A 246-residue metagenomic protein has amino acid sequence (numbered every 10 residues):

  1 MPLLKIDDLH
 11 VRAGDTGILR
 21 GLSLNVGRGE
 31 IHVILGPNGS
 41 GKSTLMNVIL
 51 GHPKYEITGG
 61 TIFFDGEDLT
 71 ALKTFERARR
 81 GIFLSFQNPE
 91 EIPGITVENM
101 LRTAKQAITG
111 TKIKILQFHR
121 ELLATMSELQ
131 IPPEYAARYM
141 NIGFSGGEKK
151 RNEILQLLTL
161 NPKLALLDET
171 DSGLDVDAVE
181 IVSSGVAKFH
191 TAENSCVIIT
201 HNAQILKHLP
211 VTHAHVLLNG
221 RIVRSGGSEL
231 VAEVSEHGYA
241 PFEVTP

Functional and structural regions predicted by a protein language model:
L4-I6, L19: Conserved structural motif at the start of ABC-family nucleotide-binding domains
L35-P37: The feature captures the beta-strand-to-loop junction immediately N-terminal to the Walker
E56, D68-F83, F189, V234-S235: ABC ATPase NBD coupling module
N88, G94-I108, E121: Q-loop/switch helix immediately C-terminal to the Walker
L157-L158: ABC ATPase C-loop
E169-T170, D177: Walker B catalytic motif
L217, R221-E243: Conserved beta-strand-loop-alpha-helix hinge in the C-terminal portion of ABC ATPase nucleotide-binding domains
